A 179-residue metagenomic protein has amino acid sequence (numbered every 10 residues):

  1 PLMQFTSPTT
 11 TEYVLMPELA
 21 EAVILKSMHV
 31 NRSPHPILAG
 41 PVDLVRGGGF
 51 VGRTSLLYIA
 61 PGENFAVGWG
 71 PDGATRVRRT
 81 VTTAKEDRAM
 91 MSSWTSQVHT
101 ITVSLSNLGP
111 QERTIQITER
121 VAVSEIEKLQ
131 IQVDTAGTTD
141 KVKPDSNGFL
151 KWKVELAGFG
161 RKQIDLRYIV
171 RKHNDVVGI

Functional and structural regions predicted by a protein language model:
P1-T102, G109-K151, L156-I179: Intrinsically disordered, low-complexity Ser/Thr/Pro/Gly-rich interaction regions that scaffold/cooperate
